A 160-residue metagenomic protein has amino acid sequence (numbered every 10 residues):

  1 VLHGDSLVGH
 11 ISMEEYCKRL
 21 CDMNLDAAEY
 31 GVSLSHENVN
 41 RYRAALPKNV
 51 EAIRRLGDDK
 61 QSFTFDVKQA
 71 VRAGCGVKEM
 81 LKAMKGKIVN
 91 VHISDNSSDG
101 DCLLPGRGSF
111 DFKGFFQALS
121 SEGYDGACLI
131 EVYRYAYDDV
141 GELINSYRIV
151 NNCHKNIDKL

Functional and structural regions predicted by a protein language model:
V1-F63, R72: Active-site acidic/histidine proton-transfer and metal-coordination neighborhood in alpha/beta enzyme cores
Y30, R43-F65, A70-L160: Histidine-acidic metal/acid-base catalytic patches
